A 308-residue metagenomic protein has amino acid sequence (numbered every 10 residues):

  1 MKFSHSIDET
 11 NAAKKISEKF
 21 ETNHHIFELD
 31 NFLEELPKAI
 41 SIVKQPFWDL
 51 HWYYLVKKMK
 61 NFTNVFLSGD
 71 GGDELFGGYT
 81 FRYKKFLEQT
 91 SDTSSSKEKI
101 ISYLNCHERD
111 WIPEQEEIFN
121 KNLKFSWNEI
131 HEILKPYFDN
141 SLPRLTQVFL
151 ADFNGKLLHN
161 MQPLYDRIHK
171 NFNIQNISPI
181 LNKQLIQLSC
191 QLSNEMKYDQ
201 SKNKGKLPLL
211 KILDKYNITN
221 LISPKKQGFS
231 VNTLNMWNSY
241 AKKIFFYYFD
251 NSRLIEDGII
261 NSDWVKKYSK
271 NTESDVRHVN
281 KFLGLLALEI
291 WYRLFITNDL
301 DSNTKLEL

Functional and structural regions predicted by a protein language model:
M1-L145, R167-N217, T233-L234, K281 (+1 more regions): ATP-dependent adenylate-handling active sites, centered on carboxylate activation for C-N bond formation
A12-A13, A39, A151, A241 (+1 more regions): A sequence-composition feature that detects small, non-aromatic residues
F47-H51, F149, F153, L157: Soluble or luminal CAZymes and related metallo-dependent hydrolases
D139-D152, K202-K204, Y268-L285: Structural motif
F153-R167, L188-S189, A287-W291: Short Ser/Thr-interspersed hydrophobic loop/turn segments at strand-loop and sheet-helix junctions that line or gate
N217-D275: PAPS-dependent sulfotransferase catalytic core
N251-L308: Acidic, carboxylate-rich catalytic segments that either coordinate divalent cations
